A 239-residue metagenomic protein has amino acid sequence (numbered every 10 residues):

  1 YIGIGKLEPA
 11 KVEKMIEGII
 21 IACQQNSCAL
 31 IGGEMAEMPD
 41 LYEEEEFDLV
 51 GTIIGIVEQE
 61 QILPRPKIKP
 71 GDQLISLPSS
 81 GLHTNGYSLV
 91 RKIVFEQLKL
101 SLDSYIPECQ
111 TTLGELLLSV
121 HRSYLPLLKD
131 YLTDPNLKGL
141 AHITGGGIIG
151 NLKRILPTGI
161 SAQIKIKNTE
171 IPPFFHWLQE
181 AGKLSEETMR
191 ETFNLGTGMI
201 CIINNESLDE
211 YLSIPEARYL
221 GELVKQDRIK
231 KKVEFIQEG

Functional and structural regions predicted by a protein language model:
Y1-S88, E222, I236: Glycine-rich anion-binding loops of enzyme active sites
K11-A29, Y42-L49, S101-D103, P107-L118 (+1 more regions): Glycine-/charge-enriched secondary-structure boundary and capping motifs
L49, I56, I93-V94, N204: Short, charged/polar low-complexity linear motifs in solvent-exposed/disordered segments
P70-T111, E115: Acidic, glycine-rich loop-and-beta core segments that form the ion-binding/anion-interacting portion of active sites
